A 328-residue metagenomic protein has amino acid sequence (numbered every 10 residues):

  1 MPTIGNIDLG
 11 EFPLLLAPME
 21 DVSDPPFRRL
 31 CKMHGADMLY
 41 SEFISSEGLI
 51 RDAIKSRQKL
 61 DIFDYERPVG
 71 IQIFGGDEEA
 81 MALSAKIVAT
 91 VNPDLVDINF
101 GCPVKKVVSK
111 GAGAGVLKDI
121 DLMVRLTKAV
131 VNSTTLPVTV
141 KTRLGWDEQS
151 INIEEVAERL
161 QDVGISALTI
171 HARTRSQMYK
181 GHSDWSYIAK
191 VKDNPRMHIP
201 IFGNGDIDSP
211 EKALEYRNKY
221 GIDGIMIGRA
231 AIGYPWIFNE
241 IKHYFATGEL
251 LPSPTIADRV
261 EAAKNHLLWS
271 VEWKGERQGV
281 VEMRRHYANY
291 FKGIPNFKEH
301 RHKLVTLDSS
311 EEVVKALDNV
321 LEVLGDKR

Functional and structural regions predicted by a protein language model:
M1-G10, E20, P25-P26, R125 (+6 more regions): Alpha/beta catalytic cores of nucleotide-metabolism and tRNA/nucleoside-modifying enzymes
M1-G5, G10, M19-D94: Glycine-rich, positively charged N-terminal anion/phosphate-binding segment
T3-G5, L39-Y40, S45-S46, S56-Q58 (+5 more regions): Glycine-rich, flexible loop/turn motifs
L14-P18, L39-S41, V69-I73, V96 (+4 more regions): Hydrophobic faces of well-ordered beta-strands that scaffold small-molecule active sites in alpha/beta enzyme cores
M19-D21, I44-S46, F74-G76, G101-P103 (+4 more regions): Active-site beta-loop-alpha junctions enriched in small/polar residues
A82-A112, D121-I199: Alpha/beta enzyme core
L117: Aromatic- and acidic-residue-enriched carbohydrate-binding clefts of CAZyme catalytic domains
